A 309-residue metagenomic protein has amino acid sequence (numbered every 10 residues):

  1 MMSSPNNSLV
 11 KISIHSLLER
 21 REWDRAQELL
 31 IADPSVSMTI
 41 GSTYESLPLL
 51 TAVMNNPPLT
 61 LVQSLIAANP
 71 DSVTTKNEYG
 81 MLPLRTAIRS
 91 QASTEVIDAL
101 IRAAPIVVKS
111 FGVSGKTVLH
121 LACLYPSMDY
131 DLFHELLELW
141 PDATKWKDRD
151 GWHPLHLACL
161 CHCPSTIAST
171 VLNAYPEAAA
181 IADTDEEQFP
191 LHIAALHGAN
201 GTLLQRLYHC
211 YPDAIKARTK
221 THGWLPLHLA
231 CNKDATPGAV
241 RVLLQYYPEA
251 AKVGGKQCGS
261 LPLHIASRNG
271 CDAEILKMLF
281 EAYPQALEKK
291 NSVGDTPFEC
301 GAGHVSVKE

Functional and structural regions predicted by a protein language model:
S3-P57, L61: N-terminal segments that cap or nucleate solenoid repeat domains
V10, Y44-S46, G80, G115 (+5 more regions): Start-of-repeat signature of ankyrin repeats
S16-R21, T51-P58, T86-S93, L121-D129 (+5 more regions): Ankyrin repeat A-helix N-terminal signature
E28-V36, Q63-V73, D98-V107, H134-T144 (+4 more regions): Ankyrin repeat domain, specifically the short helix-to-loop turn at the C-terminus of the second helix of each repeat
I40-T43, K76-N77, F111-V113, K147-D148 (+4 more regions): Ankyrin repeat boundary/linker residues
N69-P126: A generic tandem-repeat structural signature
S110, L121, P126, Y130-L132 (+6 more regions): Core solenoid repeat modules with strong leucine/isoleucine-rich periodicity, prominently canonical LRR arrays but also
F280, L287-E309: Leucine-rich solenoid repeat scaffolds
